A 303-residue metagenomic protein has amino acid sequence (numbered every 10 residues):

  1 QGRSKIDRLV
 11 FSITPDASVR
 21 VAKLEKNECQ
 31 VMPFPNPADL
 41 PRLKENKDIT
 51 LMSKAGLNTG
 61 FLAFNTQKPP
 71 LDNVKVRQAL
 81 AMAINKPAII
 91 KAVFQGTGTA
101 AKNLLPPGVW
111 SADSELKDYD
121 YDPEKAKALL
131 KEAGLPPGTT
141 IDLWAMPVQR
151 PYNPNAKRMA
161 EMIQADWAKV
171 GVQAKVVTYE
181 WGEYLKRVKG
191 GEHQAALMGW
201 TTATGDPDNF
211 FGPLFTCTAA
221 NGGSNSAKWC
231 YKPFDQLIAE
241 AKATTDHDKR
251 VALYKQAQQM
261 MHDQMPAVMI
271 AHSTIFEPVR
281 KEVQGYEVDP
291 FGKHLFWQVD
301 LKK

Functional and structural regions predicted by a protein language model:
Q1-D7, P41-K54, A63-V74, W110-K125 (+4 more regions): Short, solvent-exposed loop/beta-turn-alpha elements that line the ligand-binding surface or hinge of extracytoplasmic
Q1-R42, A160: Ligand-site clamp/hinge motif
L9-P15, P33-F34, S53, A145 (+1 more regions): Short beta-strand-to-loop elements that line the ligand-binding cleft of bilobed periplasmic-binding protein-like
A17-K23, N36-N46, T50, L62-A63 (+5 more regions): Pocket-flanking alpha-helical
D39, Q67, L71-V109, N155 (+1 more regions): Periplasmic-binding protein-like
L71-A83, K125, M159, P233-L237 (+1 more regions): Short amphipathic alpha-helical coupling segments at ligand-binding clamshell hinges and other catalytic/signaling
A100-A133, R150-R158: Structural transition elements
K131-T204, S226, H247, I275: Ligand/substrate-recognition segments at binding pockets and active sites
